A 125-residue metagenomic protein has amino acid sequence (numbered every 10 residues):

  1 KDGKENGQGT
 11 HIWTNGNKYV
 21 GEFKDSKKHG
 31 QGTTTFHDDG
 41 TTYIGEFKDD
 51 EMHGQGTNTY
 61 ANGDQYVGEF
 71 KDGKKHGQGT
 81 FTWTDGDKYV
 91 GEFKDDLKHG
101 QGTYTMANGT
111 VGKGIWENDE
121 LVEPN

Functional and structural regions predicted by a protein language model:
K1-N6, K18-H29, T42-H53, Q65-H76 (+2 more regions): Conserved anchor residues at repeat-unit boundaries in beta-strand-based tandem repeats, strongest for the MORN repeat
E5, T10-T14, T33-T35, T57-A61 (+2 more regions): Threonine-centered tandem repeat motifs in low-complexity domains
E123-N125: Short, solvent-exposed mixed-charge patches
